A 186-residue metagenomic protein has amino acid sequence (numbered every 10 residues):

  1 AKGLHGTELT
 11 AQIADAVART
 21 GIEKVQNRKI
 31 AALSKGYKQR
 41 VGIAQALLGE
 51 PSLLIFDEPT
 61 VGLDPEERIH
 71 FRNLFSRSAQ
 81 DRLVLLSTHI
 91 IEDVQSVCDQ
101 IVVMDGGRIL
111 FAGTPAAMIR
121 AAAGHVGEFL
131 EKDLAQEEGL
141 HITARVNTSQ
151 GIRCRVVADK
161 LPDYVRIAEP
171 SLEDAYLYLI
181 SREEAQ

Functional and structural regions predicted by a protein language model:
A1-D105: ABC transporter nucleotide-binding domains
H5, T114, A168-S171: Short loop/turn segments at beta->alpha junctions
T10, I69, I119, E173-Y176: Generic structural signal for individual residues within well-ordered alpha-helical segments across diverse proteins
A18, Q80, G124-G127, S181 (+1 more regions): Residue-level marker of structural boundaries
A46, A112, M118, E137 (+3 more regions): Residues that scaffold the ATP/ADP-binding catalytic core of kinase and kinase-like folds
F71-R155: ABC transporter nucleotide-binding domain
T143-Q186: C-terminal coupling/interaction segments
